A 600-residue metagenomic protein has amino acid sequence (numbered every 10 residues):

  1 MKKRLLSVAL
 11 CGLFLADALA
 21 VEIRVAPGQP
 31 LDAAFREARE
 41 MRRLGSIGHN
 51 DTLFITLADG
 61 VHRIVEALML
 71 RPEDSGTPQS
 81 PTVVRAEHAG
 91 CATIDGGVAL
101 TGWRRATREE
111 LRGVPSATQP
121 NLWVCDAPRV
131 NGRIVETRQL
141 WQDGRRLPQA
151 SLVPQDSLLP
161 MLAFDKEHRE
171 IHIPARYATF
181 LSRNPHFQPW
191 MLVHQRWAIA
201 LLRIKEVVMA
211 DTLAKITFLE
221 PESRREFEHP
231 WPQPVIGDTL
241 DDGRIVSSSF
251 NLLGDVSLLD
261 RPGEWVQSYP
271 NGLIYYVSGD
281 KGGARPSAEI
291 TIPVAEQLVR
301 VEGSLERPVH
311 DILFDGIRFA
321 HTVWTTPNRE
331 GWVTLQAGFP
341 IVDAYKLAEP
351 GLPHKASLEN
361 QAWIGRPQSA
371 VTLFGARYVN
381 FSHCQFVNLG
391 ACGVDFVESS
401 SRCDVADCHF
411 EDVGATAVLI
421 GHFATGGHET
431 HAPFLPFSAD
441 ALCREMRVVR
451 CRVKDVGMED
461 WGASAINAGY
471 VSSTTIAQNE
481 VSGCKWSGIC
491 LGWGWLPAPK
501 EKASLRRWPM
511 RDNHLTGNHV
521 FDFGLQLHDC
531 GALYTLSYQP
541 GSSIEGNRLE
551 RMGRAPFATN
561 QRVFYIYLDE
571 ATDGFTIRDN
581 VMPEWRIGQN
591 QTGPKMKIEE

Functional and structural regions predicted by a protein language model:
R4-F14: Sec-dependent N-terminal signal peptides
A18-A20: Boundary at the C-terminal end of the N-terminal hydrophobic targeting segment
V25-G375, N380, G426-F437: Extracellular polysaccharide-degrading/modifying enzymes targeting complex plant/algal/animal polysaccharides
D51-L53, G60, E66, S80-T82 (+19 more regions): The right-handed parallel beta-helix/beta-solenoid scaffold, focusing on the short coil/turn and N-cap positions
T56, R63, M69, V83-R85 (+18 more regions): Extracellular beta-strand solenoid repeats
E66-A67, E296, V323-R329, Q368 (+10 more regions): Short glycine/acidic-rich loop motifs that flank beta-strands on beta-rich extracellular proteins
R145, V153-P154, H321, T325 (+1 more regions): Extracellular beta-rich repeat passengers
H310-H321, S357, R377-A391, S400-A415 (+7 more regions): Right-handed parallel beta-helix
